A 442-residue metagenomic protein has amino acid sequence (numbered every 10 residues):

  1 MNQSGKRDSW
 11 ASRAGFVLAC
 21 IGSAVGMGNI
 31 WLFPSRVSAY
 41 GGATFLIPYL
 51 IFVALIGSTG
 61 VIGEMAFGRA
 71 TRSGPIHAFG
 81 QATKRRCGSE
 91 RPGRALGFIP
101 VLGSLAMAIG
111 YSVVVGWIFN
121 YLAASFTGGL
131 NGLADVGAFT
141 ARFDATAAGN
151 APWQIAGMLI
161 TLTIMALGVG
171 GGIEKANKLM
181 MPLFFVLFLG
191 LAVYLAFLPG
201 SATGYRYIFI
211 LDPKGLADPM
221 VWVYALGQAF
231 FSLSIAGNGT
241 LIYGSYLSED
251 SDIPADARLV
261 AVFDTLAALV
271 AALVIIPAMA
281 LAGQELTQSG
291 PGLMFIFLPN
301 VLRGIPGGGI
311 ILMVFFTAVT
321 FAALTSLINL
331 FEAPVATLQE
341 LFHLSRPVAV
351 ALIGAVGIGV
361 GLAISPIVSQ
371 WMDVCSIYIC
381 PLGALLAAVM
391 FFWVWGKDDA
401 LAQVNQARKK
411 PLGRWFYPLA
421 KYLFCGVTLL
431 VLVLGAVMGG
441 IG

Functional and structural regions predicted by a protein language model:
M1-L32, G60-M65, R69-A95, S248-D252 (+1 more regions): Membrane-interface "cap" regions at the ends of multi-pass membrane proteins
N2-K6, W10, E174, K178-L324: Membrane-embedded translocation segments of transport machinery
S4-R7, R36-Y40, S73-L102, S112-G170 (+5 more regions): Inter-helical loop and helix-membrane interface segments of multi-pass membrane transporters/permeases
S12-F52, N238-G239, G244, P254-R258 (+2 more regions): Transmembrane helix-boundary motif of multi-pass solute transporters/channels
G15-V17, S23, A151-P152, F263-L269 (+5 more regions): Loop-to-transmembrane helix boundary motifs in multi-pass membrane proteins
L32-Y49, G68-G74, W117, G172-M180 (+5 more regions): Transmembrane helix-loop boundary segments of multi-pass membrane transporters
A151, I364-F391, K409-G442: A generic transmembrane alpha-helix motif of multi-pass inner-membrane proteins
F321-L330, V350-V360, S376-Q403: Hydrophobic alpha-helical segments of multi-pass membrane transport proteins
